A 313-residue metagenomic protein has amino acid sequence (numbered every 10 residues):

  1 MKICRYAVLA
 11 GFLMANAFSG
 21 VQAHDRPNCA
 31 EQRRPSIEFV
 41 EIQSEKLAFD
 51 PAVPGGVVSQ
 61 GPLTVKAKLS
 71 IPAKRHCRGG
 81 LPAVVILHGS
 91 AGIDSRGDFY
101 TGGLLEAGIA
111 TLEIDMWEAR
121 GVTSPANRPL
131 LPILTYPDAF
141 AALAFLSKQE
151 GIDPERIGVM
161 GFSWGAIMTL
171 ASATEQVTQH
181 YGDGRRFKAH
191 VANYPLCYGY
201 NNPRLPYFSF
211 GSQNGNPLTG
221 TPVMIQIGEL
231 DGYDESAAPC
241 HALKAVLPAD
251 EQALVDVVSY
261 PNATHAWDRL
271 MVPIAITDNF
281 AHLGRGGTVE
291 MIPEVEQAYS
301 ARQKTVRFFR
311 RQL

Functional and structural regions predicted by a protein language model:
V8-A17: Bacterial N-terminal signal peptides
H24-G79: N-terminal cap/lid segment of alpha/beta-hydrolase-fold proteins
P54-V58, L63-K68, K74, R78-K148 (+2 more regions): Serine-hydrolase catalytic machinery in alpha/beta-hydrolase-like enzymes
I86-A91, S163, P195, G228-E229: Glycine-rich His-Gly loop
L134-T219: Primarily recognizes the serine-hydrolase "nucleophile elbow" in alpha/beta-hydrolase and SGNH/GDSL folds
T219, I225-I227: Short beta-strand/loop motif that positions the catalytic acidic residue of the alpha/beta-hydrolase fold
G232-A242: Conserved alpha/beta-hydrolase "acid-adjacent" motif
Q252-L313: C-terminal catalytic histidine-bearing segment of alpha/beta-hydrolase fold enzymes
